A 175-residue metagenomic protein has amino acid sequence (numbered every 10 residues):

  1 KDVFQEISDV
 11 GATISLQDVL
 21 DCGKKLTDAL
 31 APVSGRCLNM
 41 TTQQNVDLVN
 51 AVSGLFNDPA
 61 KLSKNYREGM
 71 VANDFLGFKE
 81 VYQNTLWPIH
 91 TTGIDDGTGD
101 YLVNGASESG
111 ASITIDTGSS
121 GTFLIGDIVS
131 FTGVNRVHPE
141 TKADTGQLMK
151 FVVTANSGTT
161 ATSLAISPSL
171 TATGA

Functional and structural regions predicted by a protein language model:
K1-Q44, Y66-Y82: Long, contiguous amphipathic alpha-helices that act as assembly "spine/axial" helices in icosahedral shell and virion
D47-P168: Autoprocessing Asn-cyclization modules and mimics
G174-A175: Long, low-complexity intrinsically disordered regions
